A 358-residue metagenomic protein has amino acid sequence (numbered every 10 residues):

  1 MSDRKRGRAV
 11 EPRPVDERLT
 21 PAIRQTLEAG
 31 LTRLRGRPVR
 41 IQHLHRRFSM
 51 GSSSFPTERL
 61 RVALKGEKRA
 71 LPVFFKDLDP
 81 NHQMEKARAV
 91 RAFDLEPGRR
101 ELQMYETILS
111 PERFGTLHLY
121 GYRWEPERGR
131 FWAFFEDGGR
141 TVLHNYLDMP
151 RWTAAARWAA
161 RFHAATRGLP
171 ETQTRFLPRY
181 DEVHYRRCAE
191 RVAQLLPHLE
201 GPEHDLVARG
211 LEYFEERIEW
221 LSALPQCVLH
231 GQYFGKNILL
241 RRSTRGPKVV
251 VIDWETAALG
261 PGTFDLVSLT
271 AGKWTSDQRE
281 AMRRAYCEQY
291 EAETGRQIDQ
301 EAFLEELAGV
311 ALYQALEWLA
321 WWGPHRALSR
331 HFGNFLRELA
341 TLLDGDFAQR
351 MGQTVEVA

Functional and structural regions predicted by a protein language model:
M1-R128, R241-V249, V355-A358: Conserved NTP-binding catalytic cores of kinases and kinase-like/nucleotidyltransferase enzymes across multiple kinase
R4-P21, F131, R175-E219: Active-site catalytic-loop/activation-segment of kinase and kinase-like phosphoryl-transfer enzymes
Q103, G262-G295, A311-D346: Active-site activation/catalytic loop segments of kinase-like enzymes and analogous catalytic loops in related
W124, N145-P202, Q226: A cross-family kinase active-site recognition segment
R128-T141: Conserved short submotifs of the Hanks-type protein kinase catalytic core that shape the nucleotide-binding pocket
E219-C227: Protein kinase catalytic-loop region centered on the HRD/HxD motif
V228-G231, G235: Catalytic-loop of the protein kinase fold
N237-S268: Catalytic activation segment of kinase domains across protein kinase-like and atypical kinase folds
